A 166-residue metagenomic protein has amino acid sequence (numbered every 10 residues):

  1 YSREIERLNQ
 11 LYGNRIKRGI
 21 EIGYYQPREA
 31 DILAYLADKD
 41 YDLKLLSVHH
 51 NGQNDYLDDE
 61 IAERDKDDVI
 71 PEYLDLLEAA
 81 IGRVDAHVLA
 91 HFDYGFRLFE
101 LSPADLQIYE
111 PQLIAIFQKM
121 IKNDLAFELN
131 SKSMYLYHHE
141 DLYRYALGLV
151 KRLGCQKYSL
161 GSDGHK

Functional and structural regions predicted by a protein language model:
Y1-N123: Extended substrate/RNA-proximal surfaces in nucleic-acid metabolism proteins
R15, A126, Q156-K157: Residue-level detector of anion-binding/catalytic polar loops
G23-A30, L106, M134-L142, H165-K166: Acidic-and-aromatic substrate-binding clefts and catalytic sites of carbohydrate-active enzymes
V48, L129-S131, S162: Short secondary-structure boundary segments
L57, L98-P103, K132, Y137-L147: Histidine/acidic-residue-rich catalytic or RNA/ligand-binding cores of hydrolases and nuclease-related proteins
F92, C155-K166: Short acidic/histidine-rich active-site segments
L113-A126, S133-D141: Active-site acidic/histidine proton-transfer and metal-coordination neighborhood in alpha/beta enzyme cores
I116, A146-V150: Structured alpha-helical segments in the cores of large, soluble enzyme domains
